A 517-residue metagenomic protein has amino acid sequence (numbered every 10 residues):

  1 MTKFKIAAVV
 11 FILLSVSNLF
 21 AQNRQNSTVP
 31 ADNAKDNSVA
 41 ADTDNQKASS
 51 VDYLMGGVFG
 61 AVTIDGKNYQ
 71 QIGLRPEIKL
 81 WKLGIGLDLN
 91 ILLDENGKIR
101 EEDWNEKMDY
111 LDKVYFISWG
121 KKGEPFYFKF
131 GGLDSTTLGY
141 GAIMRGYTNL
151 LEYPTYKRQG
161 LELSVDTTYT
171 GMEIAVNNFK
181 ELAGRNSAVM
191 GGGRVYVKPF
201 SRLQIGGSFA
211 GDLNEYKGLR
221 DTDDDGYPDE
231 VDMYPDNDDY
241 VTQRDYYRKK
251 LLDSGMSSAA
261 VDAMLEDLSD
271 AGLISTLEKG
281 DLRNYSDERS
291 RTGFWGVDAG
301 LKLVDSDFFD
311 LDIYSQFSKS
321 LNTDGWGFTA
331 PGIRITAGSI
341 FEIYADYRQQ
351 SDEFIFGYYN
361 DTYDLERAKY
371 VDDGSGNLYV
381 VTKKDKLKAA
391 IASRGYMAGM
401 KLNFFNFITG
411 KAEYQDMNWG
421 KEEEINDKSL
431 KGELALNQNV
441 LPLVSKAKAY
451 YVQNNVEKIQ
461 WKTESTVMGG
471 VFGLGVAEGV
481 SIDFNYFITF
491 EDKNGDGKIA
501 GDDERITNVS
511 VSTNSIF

Functional and structural regions predicted by a protein language model:
M1-A7: Bacterial N-terminal signal peptides that target proteins for export
A8-N18: Bacterial N-terminal signal peptides
N23-G73: Short glycine/proline- and aromatic-enriched beta-strand/turn motifs that initiate or cap beta-hairpins
S50-D52, K67, G84, D109 (+4 more regions): Signature for the C-terminal beta-barrel architecture of outer-membrane proteins
I85-F116, G141-I143: Surface-exposed loop and membrane-interface regions of Gram-negative outer-membrane beta-barrel proteins
I117, L434, D503-F517: Outer-membrane beta-barrel "beta-signal"
G131, S135-T137, Y156-R158: Hydrophobic alpha-helical hairpins/lids featuring a short glycine-rich hinge
V444-Y450, V467-F487, S512-N514: Conserved C-terminal beta-signal and adjacent last beta-strands/turns of outer-membrane beta-barrel proteins
